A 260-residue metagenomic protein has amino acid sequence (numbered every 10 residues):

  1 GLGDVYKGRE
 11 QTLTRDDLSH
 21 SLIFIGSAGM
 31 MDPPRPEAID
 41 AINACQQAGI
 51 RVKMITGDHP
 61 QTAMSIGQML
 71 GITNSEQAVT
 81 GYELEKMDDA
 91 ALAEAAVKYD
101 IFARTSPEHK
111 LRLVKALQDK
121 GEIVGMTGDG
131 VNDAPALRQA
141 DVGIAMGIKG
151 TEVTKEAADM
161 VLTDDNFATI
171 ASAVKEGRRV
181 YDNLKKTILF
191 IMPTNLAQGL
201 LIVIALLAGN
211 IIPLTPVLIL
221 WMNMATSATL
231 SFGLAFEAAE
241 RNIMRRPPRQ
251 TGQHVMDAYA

Functional and structural regions predicted by a protein language model:
D4-A116, K120, A134, I148-K149 (+2 more regions): Cytosolic catalytic headpieces and adjacent flexible linkers of membrane translocases
N74-M126, A140, A145-A260: Membrane-embedded transport module
L137: Basic, alpha-helical nucleic-acid-binding regions used in initiation and control of genome expression
